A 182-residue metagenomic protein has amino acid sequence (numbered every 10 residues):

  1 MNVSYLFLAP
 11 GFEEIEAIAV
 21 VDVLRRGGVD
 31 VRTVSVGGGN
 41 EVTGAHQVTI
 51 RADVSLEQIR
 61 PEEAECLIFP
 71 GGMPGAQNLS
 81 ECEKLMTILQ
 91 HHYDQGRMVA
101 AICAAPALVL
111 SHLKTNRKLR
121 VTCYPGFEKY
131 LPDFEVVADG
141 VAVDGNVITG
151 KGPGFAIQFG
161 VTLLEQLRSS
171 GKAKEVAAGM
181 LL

Functional and structural regions predicted by a protein language model:
N2-L6, F12, G27-S35, V54 (+1 more regions): Active-site-adjacent pocket-lining segments in enzyme domains
F12-A17, E41: Short N-terminal binding/cap micro-motifs at the start of the first secondary-structure element
V34-S55: N-terminal beta-loop-helix "entrance" segment that forms/cooperates in small-molecule cofactor or anionic ligand
